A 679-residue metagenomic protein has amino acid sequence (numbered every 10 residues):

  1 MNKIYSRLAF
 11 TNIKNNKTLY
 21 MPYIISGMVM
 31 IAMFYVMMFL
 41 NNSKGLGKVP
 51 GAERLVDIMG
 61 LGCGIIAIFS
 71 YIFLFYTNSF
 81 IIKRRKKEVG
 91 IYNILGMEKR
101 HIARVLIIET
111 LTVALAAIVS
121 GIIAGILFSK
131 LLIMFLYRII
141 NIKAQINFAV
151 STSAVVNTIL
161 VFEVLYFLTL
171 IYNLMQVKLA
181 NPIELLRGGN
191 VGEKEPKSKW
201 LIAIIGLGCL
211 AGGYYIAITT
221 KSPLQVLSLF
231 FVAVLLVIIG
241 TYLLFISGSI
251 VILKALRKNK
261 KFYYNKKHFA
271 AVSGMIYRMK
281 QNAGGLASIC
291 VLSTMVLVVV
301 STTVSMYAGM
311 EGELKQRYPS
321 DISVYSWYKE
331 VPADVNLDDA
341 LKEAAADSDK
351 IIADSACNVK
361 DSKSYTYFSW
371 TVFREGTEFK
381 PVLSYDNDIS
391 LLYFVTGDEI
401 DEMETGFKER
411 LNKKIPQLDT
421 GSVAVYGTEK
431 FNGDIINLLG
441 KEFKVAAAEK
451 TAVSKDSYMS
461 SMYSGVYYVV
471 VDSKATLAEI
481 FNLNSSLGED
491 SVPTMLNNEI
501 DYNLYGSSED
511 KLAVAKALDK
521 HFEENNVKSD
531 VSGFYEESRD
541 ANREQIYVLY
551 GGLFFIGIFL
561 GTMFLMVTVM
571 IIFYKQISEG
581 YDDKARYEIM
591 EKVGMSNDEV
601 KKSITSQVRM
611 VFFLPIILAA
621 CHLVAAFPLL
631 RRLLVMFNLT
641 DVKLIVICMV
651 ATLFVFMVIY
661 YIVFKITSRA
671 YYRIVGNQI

Functional and structural regions predicted by a protein language model:
M1-I31, E195-W200, C209, L244-S293 (+2 more regions): N-terminal Sec/SRP start-transfer signal
K3-R7, L179-E193, Y581-D582, Y672-I679: Short cytosolic juxtamembrane segments of multi-pass membrane proteins
K17-G45, E53-G90, T110-A124, L235-I238 (+4 more regions): Hydrophobic alpha-helical transmembrane segments of multi-pass inner-membrane transport and secretion
F39-E53, I122-A154, A211-S228, P615-Q678: Short helix-loop junctions at transmembrane helix boundaries
Y76, R84, Q176, S222 (+5 more regions): Juxtamembrane interface at the cytosolic side of transmembrane helices
T112-L256: Hydrophobic alpha-helical segments
E313-M566: Basic-flanked hydrophobic alpha-helices used for secretion and membrane insertion
